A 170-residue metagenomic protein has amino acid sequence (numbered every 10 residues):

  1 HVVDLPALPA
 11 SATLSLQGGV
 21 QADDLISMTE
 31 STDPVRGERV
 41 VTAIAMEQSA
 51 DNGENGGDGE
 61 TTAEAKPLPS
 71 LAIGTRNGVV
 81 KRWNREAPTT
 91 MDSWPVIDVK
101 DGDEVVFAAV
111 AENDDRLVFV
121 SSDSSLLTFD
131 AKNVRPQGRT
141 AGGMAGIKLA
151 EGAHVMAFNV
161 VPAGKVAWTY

Functional and structural regions predicted by a protein language model:
H1-Y170: Short, structured "edge-of-domain" segments at secondary-structure transitions
